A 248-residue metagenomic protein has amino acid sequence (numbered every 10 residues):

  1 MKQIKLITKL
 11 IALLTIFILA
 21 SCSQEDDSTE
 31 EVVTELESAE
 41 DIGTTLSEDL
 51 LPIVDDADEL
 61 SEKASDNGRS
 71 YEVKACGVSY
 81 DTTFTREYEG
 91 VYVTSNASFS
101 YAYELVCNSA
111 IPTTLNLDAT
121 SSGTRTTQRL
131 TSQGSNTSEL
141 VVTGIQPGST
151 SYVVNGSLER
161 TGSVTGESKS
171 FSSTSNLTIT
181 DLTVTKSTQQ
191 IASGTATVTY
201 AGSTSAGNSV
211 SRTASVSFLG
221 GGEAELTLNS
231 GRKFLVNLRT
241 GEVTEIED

Functional and structural regions predicted by a protein language model:
M1-I11: Bacterial N-terminal signal peptides that target proteins for export
L10-A12, E247-D248: Short acidic DE-rich linear segments
F17-S21: C-terminal motif of bacterial Sec signal peptides marking the signal peptidase cleavage site
E25-D248: Low-complexity, intrinsically disordered segments exposed to solvent
